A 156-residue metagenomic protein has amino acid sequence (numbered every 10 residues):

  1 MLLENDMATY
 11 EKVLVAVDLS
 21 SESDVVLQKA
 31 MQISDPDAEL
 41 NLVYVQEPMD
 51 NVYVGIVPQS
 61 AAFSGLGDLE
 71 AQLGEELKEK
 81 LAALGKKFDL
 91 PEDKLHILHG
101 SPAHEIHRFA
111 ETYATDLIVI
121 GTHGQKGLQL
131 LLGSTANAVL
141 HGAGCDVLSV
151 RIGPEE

Functional and structural regions predicted by a protein language model:
M1-A8, A83-I118, E155-E156: Structural beta-alpha unit
M1-E4, F109-E156: Gly/Ser-rich helix-loop-strand patches that form or flank binding pockets for ribonucleotide-derived cofactors
L2-F63: Small/aliphatic-rich secondary-structure junction motif
D35, D89, G144: Short conserved AdoMet
N41-V43, K94-L98, L148: General small-molecule cofactor/ligand-binding pocket signal
A61-E76: A short acidic, glycine-rich active-site loop that binds or catalyzes chemistry on phosphate/adenosine moieties
E76, I97-S101, H123: Short beta->alpha linker loops
